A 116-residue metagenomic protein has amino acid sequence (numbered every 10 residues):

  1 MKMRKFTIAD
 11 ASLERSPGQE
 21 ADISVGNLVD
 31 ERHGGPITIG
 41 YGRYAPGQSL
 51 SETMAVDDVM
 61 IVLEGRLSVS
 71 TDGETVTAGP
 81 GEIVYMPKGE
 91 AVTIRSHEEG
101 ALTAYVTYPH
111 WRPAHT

Functional and structural regions predicted by a protein language model:
M1-G40: A short, N-terminal "cap"/entry segment at the start of jelly-roll beta-barrel domains of the cupin/DSBH fold
I37-I39, D57, A101-T103: Structural motif
T38-M54, K88: Conserved short histidine dyad/triad with adjacent acidic residue
R43-Y44, T53-V69: Short, conserved beta-strand element in jelly-roll/cupin
S70-E74, H97: Short strand-coil-strand connectors
G73-K88: Short acidic-glycine-tyrosine-enriched beta hairpin
K88-A114: Ligand-binding loop in jelly-roll beta-barrel domains
